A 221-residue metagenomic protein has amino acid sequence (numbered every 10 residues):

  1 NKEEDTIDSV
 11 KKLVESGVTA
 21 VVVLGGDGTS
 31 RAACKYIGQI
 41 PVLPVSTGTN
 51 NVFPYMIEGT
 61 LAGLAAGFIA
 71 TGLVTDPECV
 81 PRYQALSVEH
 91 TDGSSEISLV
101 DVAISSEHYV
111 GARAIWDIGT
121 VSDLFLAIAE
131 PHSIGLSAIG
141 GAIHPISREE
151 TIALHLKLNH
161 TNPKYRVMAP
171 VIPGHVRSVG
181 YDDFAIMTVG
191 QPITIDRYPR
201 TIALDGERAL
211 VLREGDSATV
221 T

Functional and structural regions predicted by a protein language model:
N1-A20, K35: ATP/NTP phosphate-donor binding region
I7-D8, H160-T221: ATP/nucleoside-binding phosphotransfer catalytic cores, i.e., glycine-rich phosphate-binding loops
K12-S16, C34-I37, P77-P81, D92-E96 (+3 more regions): Solvent-exposed alpha-helices and their adjacent loops that cap or buttress functional pockets in soluble metabolic
T19-V22, I40-L43, E96-D101, Y165-R166 (+2 more regions): Structural motif
A20-L24, A33-G59: Short, acidic/small-residue loops that bind anionic groups at enzyme active sites
G26-G28, R200: Short beta->alpha connector loops
T49-V88: Short, glycine-/small-residue-rich phosphate/pyrophosphate-handling segment
T75-Y181, V189-Q191: ATP/pyrophosphate-binding catalytic subdomain of soluble kinases
